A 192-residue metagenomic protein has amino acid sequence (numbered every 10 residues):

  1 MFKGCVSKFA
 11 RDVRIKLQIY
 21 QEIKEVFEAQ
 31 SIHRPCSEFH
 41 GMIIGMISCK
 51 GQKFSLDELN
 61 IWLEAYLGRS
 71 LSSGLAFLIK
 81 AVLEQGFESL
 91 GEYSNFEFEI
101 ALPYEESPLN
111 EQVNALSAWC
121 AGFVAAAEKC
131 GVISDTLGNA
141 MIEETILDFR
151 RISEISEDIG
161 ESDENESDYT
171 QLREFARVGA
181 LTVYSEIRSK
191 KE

Functional and structural regions predicted by a protein language model:
M1-C120, V124-E192: Domain-length accessory/inserted modules outside core catalytic folds
